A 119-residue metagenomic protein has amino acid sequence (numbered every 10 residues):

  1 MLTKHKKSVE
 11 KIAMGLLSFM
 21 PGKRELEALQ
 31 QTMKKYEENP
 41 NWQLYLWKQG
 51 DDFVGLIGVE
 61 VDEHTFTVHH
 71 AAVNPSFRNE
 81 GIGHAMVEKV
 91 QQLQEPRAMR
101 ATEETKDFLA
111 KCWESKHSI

Functional and structural regions predicted by a protein language model:
M1-A28: Short amphipathic alpha-helix that is part of the acyltransferase structural core
K35-N39: Short loop/turn motifs at secondary-structure junctions and domain boundaries
P40-G55: Conserved beta-hairpin
T65-P75: Conserved acetyl-CoA binding element of GNAT-fold acetyltransferases
V73, N79-Q92: Conserved acetyl-CoA-binding loop-helix of GNAT-fold acetyltransferases
L93-F108, E114-I119: Conserved GNAT acetyl-CoA-binding A-motif
